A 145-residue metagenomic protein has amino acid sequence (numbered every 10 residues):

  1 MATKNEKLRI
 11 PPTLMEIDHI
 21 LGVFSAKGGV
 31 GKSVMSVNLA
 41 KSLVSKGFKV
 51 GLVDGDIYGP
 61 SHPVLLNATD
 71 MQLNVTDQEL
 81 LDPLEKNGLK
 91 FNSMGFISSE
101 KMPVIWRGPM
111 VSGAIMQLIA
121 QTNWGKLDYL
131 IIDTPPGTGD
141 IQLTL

Functional and structural regions predicted by a protein language model:
M1-V30, M71: Extreme N-terminal, non-catalytic leader segments that precede Walker-type/kinase nucleotide-binding cores
A2-K7, L73-T76, S112-I115, P135-G137: Short gly/ser/thr-rich secondary-structure transition/capping motifs
I17, G28, D54, H62 (+3 more regions): Residue-level signature of catalytic and energy-coupling elements of molecular machines, predominantly ATP/GTP-dependent
H19-I57: Walker A/P-loop phosphate-binding motif and the immediately C-terminal alpha-helix
I20, K46, V64-T69, Q117-G125: Conserved, well-folded catalytic cores of nucleic-acid-processing and energy-transducing macromolecular machines
V30-N38, P60-S61, T134-Q142: Short glycine/serine/threonine-rich phosphate/pyrophosphate-binding segments that cradle anionic phosphate groups
K49-G51, G55-K101, S112: Phosphate-binding loop that captures ATP/GTP phosphates
I97-L145: Phosphate-binding/switch loop-helix module in NTP-utilizing enzymes
